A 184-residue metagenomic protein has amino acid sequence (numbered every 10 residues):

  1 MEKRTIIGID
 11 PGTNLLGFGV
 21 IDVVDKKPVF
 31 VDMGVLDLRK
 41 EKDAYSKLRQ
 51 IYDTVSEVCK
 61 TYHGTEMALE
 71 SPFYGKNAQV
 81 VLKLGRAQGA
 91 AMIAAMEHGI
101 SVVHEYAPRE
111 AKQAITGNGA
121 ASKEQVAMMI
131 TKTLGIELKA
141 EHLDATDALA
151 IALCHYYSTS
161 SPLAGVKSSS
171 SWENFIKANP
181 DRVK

Functional and structural regions predicted by a protein language model:
M1-K184: Phosphate- and other anionic-substrate recognition elements at nucleic-acid/protein interfaces
